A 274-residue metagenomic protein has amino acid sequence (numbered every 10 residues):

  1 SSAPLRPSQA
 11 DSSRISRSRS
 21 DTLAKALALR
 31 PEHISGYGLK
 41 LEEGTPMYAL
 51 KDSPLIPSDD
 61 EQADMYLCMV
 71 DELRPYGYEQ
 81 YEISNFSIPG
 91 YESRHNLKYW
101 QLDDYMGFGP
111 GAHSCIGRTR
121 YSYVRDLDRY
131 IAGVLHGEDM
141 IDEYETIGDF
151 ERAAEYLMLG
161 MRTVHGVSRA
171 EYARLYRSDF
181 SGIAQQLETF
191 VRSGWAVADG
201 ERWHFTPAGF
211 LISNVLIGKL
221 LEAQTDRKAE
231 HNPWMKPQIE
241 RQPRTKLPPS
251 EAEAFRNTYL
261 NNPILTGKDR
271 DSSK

Functional and structural regions predicted by a protein language model:
S1-S178, T225-K236: C-terminal scaffold of the Radical SAM
R74, V191-R192: Alpha-helix C-terminal capping/helix-coil junction sites
R177-T189: Short amphipathic alpha-helical interaction segments
R192-E201: A short, conserved structural fragment
R202-T206: Minor-groove-contacting beta-hairpin "wing" of winged helix-turn-helix DNA-binding domains
F210-P243, F255: Short, amphipathic alpha-helical interaction segments positioned at domain boundaries
K268-S273: Short, intrinsically disordered C-terminal tails of secreted or membrane-associated proteins
